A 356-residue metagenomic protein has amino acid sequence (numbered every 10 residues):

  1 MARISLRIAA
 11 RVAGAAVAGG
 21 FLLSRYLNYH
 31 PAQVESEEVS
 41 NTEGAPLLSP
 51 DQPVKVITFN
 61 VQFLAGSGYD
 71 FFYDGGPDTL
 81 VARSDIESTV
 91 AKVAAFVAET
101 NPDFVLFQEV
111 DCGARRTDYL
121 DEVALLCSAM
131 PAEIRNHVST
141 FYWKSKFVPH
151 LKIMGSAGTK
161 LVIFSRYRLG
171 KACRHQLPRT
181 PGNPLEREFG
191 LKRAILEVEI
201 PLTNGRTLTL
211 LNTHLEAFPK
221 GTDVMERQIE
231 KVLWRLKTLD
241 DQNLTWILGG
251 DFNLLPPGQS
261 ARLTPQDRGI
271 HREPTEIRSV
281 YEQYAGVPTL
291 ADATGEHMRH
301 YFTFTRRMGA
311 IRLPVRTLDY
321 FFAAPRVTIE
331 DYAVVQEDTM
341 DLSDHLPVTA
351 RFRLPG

Functional and structural regions predicted by a protein language model:
M1-S5: N-terminal Lys/Arg-rich, disordered targeting/topogenic segments
L6-A132, N136-P149, I153-G158: N-terminal, active-site-proximal structural segment of metallo-dependent hydrolase catalytic domains
P46-V56, A157-K171, P184, F189-T213 (+2 more regions): Beta-strand-turn-beta hairpins that frame and shape the catalytic cleft of phosphate-ester-processing enzymes
K55-V61, K92-Y119, F164-S165, V198 (+4 more regions): Active-site beta-strand/loop signature of hydrolases that rely on acidic residues for catalysis
V61-L64, V110-G113, Y142-S145, Y167-G170 (+5 more regions): Short, solvent-exposed loop/turn segments at secondary-structure junctions
P77-R83, V110-A114, P178-R187, H214-D223: Surface-exposed cleft-lining segments at the edges of enzyme active sites
R83-V90, M225, I229, I311: A conditional alpha-helix N-cap/helix-loop micro-motif detector
R116-D118, R135-I163, T222, L239 (+4 more regions): Active site of divalent-metal-dependent phosphoester/diester hydrolases
